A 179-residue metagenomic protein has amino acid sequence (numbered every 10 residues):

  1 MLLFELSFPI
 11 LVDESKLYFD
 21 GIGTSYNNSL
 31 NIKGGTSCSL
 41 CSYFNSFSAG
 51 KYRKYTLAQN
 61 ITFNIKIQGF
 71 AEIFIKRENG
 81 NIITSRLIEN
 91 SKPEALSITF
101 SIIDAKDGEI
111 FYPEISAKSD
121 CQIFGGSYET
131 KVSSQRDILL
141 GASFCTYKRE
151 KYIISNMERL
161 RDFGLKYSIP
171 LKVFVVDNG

Functional and structural regions predicted by a protein language model:
F4-D162, I169: N-proximal low-complexity "stem/linker" segments adjacent to membrane-targeting elements
S168-G179: Short beta-strand/loop segment that forms part of the nucleotide-sugar
